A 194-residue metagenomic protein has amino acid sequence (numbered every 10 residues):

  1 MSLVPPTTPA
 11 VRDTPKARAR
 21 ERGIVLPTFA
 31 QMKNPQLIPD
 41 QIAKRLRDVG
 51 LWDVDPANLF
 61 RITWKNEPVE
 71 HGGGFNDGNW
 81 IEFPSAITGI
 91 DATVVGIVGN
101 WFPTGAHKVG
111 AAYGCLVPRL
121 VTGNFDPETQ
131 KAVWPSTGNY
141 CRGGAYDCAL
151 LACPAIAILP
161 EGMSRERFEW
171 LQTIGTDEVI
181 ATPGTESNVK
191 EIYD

Functional and structural regions predicted by a protein language model:
M1-D194: PLP-dependent amino-acid enzyme catalytic core
